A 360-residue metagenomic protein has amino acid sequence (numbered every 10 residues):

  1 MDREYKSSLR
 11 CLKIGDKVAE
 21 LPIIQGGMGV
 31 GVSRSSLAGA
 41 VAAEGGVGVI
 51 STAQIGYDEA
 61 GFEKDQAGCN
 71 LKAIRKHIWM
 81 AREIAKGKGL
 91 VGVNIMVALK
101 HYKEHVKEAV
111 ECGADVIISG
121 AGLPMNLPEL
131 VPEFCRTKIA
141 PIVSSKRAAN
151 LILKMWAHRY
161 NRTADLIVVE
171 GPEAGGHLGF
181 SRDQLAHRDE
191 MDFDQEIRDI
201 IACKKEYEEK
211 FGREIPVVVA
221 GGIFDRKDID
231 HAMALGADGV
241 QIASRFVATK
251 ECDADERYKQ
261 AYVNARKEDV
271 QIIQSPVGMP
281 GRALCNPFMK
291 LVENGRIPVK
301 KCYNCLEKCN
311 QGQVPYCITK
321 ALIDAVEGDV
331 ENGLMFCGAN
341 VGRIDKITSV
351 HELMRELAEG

Functional and structural regions predicted by a protein language model:
M1-K210: Active-site entrance/lid segments in N-terminal catalytic domains of soluble metabolic enzymes
I24, A174-V218, F224-G360: Conserved active-site-proximal phosphate/metal-binding subdomains
V32, I223-F224: Residue-level detector of alpha-helix initiation sites
